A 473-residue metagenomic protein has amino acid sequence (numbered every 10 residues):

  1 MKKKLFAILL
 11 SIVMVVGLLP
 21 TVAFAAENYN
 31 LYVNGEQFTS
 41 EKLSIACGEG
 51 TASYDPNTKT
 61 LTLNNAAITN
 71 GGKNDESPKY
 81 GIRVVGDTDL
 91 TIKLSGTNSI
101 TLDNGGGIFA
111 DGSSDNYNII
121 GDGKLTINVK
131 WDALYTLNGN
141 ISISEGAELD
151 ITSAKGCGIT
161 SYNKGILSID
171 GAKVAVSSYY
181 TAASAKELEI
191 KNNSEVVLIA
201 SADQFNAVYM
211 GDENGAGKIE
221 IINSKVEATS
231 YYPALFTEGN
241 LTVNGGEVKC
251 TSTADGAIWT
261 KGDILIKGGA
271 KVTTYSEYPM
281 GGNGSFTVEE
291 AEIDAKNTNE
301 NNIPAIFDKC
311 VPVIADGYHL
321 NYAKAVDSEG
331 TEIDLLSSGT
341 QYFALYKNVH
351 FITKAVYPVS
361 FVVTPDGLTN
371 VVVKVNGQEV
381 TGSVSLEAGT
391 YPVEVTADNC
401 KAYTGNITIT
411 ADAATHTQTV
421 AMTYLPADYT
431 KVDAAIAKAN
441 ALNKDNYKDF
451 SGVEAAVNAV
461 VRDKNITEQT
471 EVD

Functional and structural regions predicted by a protein language model:
M1-L9: Positively charged n-region of N-terminal signal peptides that target proteins for export
I8, F24-P358: A composition-driven surface/loop motif
V15-F24: C-terminal segment of classical bacterial N-terminal signal peptides
L90, T369-V371, Y391: Short beta-strand/loop motifs in extracellular/secreted proteins, especially within beta-sandwich accessory domains
A355-P358, V363-L368, D398-T410, A414-H416 (+1 more regions): Beta-rich interaction/scaffold domains
D366-S383: Short, ordered, surface-exposed loop/turn motifs in non-cytosolic proteins
A388-N399: A short, solvent-exposed beta-strand micro-motif common in secreted/extracellular proteins
